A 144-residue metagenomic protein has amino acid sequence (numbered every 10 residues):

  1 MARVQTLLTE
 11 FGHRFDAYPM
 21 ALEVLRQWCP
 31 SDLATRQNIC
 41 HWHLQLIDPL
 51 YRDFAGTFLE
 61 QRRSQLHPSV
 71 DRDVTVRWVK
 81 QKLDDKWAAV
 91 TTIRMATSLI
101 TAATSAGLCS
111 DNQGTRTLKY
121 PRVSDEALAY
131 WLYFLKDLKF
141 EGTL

Functional and structural regions predicted by a protein language model:
M1-L46, T57-F58, V70: Eukaryotic partner-binding/assembly regions in large regulatory complexes
A2-T6, W87-S105: Short amphipathic alpha-helical interaction segments
A34-T35, W42, L118-L144: Short, amphipathic alpha-helical interaction segments positioned at domain boundaries
P49-R62, L83: A eukaryotic nuclear recognition-module signature that targets compact all-alpha binding cores
R63-H67: Short helix-capping/hinge SLiMs at alpha-helix to coil transitions
S69-K86: DNA-recognition alpha helix
T75-V76, A103, L144: A short acidic, leucine-rich amphipathic alpha-helix
T104-G114: A short, conserved structural fragment
